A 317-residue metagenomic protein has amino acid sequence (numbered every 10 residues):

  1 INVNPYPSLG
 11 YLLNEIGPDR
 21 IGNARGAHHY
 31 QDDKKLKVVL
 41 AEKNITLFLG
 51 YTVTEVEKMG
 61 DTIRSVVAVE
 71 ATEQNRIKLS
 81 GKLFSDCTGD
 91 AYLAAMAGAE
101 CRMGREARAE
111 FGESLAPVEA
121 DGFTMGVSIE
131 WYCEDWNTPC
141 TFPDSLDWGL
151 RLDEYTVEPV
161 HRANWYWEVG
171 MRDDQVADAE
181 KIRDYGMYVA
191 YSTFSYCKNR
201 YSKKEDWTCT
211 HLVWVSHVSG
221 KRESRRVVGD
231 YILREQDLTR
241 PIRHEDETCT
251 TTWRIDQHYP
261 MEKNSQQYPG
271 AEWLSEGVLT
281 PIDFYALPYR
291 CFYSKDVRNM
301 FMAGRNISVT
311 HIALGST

Functional and structural regions predicted by a protein language model:
I1-T62, R102, F123-C133: Conserved N-terminal/central alpha/beta ligand/cofactor-binding core
L49-G50, M59-S65, T72-T317: Flavin (FAD/FMN)-binding glycine-rich loop and adjacent Rossmann-like elements that form
